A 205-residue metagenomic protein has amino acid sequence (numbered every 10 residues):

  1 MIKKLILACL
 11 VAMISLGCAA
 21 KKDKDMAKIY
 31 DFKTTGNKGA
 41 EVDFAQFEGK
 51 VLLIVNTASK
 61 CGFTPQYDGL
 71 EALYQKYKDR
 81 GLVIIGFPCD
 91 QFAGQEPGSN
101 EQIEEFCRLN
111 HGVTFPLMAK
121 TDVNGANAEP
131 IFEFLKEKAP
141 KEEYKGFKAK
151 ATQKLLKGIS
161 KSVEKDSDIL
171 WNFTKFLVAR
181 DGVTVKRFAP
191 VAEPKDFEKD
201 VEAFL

Functional and structural regions predicted by a protein language model:
M1-K4: Positively charged n-region of N-terminal signal peptides that target proteins for export
L10-C18: Hydrophobic h-region of N-terminal signal peptides that target proteins for export in Gram-negative bacteria
K21-A45, P65: N-terminal "domain-start" segment that seeds a small globular fold
I29-Y30, L52, N172-T174: Short loop/turn microsegments at loop-to-beta-strand junctions
E48-V51, S59-K60, T64-P88, C107-H111: Conserved helix-turn-beta segment immediately C-terminal to the redox Cys motif in thioredoxin-like folds
G81-G98, T114-G125: Thiol-based oxidoreductase modules, predominantly thioredoxin-like and allied folds used for disulfide exchange
G112-V191: Thiol/selenol-based redox catalytic cores and closely related redox-interacting motifs
V185-L205: Non-catalytic, surface beta->alpha helical segment in thiol-disulfide oxidoreductase systems
